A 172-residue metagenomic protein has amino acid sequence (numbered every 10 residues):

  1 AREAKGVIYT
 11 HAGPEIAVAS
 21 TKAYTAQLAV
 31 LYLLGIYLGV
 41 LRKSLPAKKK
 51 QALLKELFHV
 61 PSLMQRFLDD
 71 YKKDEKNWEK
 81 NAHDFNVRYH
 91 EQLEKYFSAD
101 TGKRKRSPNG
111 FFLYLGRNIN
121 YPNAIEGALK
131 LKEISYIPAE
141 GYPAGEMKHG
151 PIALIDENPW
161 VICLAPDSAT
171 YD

Functional and structural regions predicted by a protein language model:
A1: Short, polar loop motifs at secondary-structure junctions
A4-W160, T170: Active-site phosphate/pyrophosphate-binding segments
P166-D172: Hydrophobic alpha-helical bundle architecture
